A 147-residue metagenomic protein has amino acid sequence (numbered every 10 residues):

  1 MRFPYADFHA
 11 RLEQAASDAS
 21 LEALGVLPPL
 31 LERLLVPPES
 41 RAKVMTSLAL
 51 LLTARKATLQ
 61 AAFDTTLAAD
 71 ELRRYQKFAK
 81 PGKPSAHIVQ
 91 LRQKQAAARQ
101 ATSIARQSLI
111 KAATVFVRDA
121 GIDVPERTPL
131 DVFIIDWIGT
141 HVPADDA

Functional and structural regions predicted by a protein language model:
M1-P37: Leu/Val/Ala/Ile-rich N-terminal alpha-helices, chiefly Sec-type signal peptides and the beginnings
R2-R11, A15, T66-A68, Y75-A79 (+3 more regions): C-terminal assembly and membrane-engagement modules of membrane-active proteins
Y5, D123-D145: Extended, helix-rich structural scaffolds rather than catalytic motifs
A19-S20, G25, L35, F78-A79 (+3 more regions): Short, flexible coil/linker elements and helix-boundary hinge sites characteristic of intrinsically disordered
L30-T66, R118: Short, charge/polar-rich alpha-helical segments
A42-L50, A105-D131: Long amphipathic alpha-helical coiled-coil segments
A54-R92: Extended alpha-helical coiled-coil "stalk/arm" regions that act as elongated linkers or oligomerization scaffolds
S85-S103, Q107, K111: Short, charged, amphipathic alpha-helical segments
